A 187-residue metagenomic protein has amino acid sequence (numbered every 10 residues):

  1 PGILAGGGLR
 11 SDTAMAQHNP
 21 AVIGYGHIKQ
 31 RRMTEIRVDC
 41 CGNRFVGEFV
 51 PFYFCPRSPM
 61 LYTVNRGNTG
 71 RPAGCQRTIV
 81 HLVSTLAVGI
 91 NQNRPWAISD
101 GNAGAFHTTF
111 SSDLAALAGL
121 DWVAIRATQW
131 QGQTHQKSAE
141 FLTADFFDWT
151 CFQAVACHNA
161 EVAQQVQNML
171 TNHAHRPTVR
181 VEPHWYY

Functional and structural regions predicted by a protein language model:
P1-Y187: Active-site-proximal loop/hinge segments that shape catalytic or ion-binding/gating pockets
